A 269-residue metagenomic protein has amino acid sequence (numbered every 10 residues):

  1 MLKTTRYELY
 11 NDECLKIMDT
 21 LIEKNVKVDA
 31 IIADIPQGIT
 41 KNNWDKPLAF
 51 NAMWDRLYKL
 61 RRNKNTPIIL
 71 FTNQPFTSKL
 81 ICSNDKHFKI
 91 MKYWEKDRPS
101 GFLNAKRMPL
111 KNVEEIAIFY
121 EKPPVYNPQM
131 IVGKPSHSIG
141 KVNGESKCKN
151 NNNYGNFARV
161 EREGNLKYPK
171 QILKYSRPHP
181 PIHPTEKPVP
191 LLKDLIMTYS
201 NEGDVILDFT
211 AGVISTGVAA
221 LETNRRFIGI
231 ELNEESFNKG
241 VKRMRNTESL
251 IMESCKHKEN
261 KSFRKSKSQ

Functional and structural regions predicted by a protein language model:
L2-K239, M244-R245, K261, S268-Q269: Core catalytic lobe of class I
I251: Conserved phosphoryl-transfer catalytic core
